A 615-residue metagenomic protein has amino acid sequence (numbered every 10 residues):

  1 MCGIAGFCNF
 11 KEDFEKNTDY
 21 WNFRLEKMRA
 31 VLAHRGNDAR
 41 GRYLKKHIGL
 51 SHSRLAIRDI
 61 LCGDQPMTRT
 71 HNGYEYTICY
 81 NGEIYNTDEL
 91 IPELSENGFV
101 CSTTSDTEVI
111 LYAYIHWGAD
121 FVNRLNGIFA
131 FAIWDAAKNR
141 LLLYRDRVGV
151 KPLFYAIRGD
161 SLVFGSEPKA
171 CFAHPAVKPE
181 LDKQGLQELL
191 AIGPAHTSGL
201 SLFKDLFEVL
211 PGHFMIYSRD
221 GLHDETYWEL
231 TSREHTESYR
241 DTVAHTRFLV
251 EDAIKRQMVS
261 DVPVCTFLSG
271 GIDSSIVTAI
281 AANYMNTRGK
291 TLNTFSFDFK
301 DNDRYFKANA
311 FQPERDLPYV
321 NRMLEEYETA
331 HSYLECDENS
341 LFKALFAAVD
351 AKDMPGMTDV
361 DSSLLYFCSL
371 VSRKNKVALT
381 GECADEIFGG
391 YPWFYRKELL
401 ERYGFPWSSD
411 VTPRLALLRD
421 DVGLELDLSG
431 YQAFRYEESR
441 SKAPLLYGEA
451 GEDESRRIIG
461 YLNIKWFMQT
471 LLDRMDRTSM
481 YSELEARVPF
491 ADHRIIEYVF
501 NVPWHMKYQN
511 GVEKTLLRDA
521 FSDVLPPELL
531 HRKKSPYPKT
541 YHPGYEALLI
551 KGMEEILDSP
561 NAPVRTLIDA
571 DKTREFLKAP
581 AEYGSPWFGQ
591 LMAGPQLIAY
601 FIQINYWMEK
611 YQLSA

Functional and structural regions predicted by a protein language model:
M1-F346, A351, L364, S522-D523 (+2 more regions): Cysteine-centered catalytic environments shared across enzyme families
M1-I4, C8-F10, E26-K27, D120 (+6 more regions): Adenosyl-5′-phosphate
Y20-F23, S201, D241, H245 (+18 more regions): Generic recognition of stable, solvent-exposed alpha-helical segments in well-folded globular domains
K45-H47, D59-C62, T77, N126-A130 (+4 more regions): Conserved adenosine/adenylate-binding substructure
G98-C101, M354, S585-L591: A short glycine/serine-rich beta->alpha loop
F346-D350, F394-R396, G544-E546: Short low-complexity, flexible loop/linker segments enriched in glycine and/or proline with clustered acidic
F388-P413: A mobile, often basic/glycine-rich helix-loop segment that functions as the active-site lid/recognition loop
